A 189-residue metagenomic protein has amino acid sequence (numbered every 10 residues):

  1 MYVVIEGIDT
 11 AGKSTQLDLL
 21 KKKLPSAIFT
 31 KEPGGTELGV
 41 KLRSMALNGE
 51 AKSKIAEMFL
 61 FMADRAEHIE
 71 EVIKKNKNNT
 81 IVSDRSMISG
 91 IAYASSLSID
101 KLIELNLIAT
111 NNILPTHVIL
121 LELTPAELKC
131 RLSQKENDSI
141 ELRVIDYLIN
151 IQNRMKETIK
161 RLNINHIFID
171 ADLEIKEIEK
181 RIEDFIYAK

Functional and structural regions predicted by a protein language model:
M1-Y2: Pre-Walker A (Motif I) flank of P-loop NTPase domains
I5: Hydrophobic anchor at the beta1->P-loop junction of P-loop NTPases
T10-A11: ATP-binding Walker
S14: Walker A/P-loop
K21, A126-K189: NTP-dependent small-molecule kinase module
I28, E32-E104, A109-T110: ATP-dependent small-molecule kinase phosphotransfer cores that center on conserved nucleotide phosphate-binding segments
G90-N153: A glycine- and Lys/Arg-enriched "phosphate-lid" helix/loop adjacent to the NTP-binding pocket of small-molecule kinases
